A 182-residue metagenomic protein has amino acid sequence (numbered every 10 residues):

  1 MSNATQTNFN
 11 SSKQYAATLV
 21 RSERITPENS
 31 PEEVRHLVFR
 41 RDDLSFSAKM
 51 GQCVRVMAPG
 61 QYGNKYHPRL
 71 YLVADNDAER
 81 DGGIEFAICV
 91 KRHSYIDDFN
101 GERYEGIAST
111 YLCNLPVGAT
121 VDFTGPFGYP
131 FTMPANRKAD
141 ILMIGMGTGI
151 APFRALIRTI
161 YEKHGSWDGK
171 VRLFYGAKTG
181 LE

Functional and structural regions predicted by a protein language model:
M1, M50, M57, M133 (+1 more regions): Detector for methionine-enriched segments
N3-P116: Ferredoxin-reductase
Y104-E182: FNR/FR-type flavoprotein reductase catalytic core
